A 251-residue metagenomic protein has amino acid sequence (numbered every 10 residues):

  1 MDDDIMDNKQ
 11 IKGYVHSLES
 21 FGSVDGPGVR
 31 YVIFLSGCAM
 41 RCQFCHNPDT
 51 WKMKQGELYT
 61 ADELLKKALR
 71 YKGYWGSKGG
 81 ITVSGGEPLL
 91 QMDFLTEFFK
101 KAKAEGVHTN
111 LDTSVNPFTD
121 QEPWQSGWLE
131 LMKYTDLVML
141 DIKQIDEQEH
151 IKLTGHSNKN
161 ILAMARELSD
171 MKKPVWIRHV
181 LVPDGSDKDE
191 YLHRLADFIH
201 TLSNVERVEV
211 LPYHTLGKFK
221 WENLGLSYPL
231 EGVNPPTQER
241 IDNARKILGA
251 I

Functional and structural regions predicted by a protein language model:
M1-L35, M40-E57, R70-S77: N-terminal [4Fe-4S]-dependent radical SAM core
M1-V24, W176, L181-I251: Auxiliary Fe-S-binding modules of radical SAM enzymes
D49-M53, I151-S157, G225-V233: Short glycine-enriched, charge-decorated loop/helix-capping segments at active-site entrances that position
G56-K66: Short cysteine/histidine-rich metal-coordination sites, predominantly Zn2+-binding motifs
L58, G155-N158, P235-Q238: Short, conserved loop/turn and helix-capping segments at secondary-structure boundaries that abut family-defining
L69-G73, S77-G80, G85, L89-L211 (+2 more regions): Conserved AdoMet/S-adenosylmethionine-binding subsite of the radical SAM
